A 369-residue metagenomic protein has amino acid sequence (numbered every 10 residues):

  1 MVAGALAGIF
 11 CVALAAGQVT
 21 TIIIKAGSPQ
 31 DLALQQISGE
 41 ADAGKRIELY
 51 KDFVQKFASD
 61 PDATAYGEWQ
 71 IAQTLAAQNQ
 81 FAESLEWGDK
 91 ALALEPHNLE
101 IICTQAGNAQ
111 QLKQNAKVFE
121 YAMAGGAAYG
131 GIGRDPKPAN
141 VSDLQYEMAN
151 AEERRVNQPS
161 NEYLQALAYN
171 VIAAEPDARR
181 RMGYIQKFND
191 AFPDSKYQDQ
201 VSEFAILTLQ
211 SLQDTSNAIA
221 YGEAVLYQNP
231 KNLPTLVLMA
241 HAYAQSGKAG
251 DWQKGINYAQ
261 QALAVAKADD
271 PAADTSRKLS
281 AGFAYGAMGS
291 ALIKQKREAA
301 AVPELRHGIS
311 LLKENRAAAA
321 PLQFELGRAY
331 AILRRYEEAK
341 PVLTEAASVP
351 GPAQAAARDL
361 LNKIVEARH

Functional and structural regions predicted by a protein language model:
L14-Q70, N79, E120, I132 (+4 more regions): N-terminal leader/linker segments that initiate helical-solenoid repeat arrays
T21-K25, E162-Y163, A191, K278-L279 (+1 more regions): Terminal, low-structured helical/coil segments at or just beyond the last alpha-helical repeat
A33-Q36, Q70-I71, Q105, A168-V171 (+6 more regions): Structural register within alpha-helical repeat arrays
E40, Q78, L112-K113, E175 (+5 more regions): Structural motif corresponding to the intra-repeat A-B loop/turn of tetratricopeptide repeats
A43, F81, N115, A178-R181 (+4 more regions): TPR-repeat structural position
K56-T64, A93-I101, G130-N140, Q158-P159 (+7 more regions): Short solvent-exposed coil/turn linkers within tandem alpha-helical repeat scaffolds
